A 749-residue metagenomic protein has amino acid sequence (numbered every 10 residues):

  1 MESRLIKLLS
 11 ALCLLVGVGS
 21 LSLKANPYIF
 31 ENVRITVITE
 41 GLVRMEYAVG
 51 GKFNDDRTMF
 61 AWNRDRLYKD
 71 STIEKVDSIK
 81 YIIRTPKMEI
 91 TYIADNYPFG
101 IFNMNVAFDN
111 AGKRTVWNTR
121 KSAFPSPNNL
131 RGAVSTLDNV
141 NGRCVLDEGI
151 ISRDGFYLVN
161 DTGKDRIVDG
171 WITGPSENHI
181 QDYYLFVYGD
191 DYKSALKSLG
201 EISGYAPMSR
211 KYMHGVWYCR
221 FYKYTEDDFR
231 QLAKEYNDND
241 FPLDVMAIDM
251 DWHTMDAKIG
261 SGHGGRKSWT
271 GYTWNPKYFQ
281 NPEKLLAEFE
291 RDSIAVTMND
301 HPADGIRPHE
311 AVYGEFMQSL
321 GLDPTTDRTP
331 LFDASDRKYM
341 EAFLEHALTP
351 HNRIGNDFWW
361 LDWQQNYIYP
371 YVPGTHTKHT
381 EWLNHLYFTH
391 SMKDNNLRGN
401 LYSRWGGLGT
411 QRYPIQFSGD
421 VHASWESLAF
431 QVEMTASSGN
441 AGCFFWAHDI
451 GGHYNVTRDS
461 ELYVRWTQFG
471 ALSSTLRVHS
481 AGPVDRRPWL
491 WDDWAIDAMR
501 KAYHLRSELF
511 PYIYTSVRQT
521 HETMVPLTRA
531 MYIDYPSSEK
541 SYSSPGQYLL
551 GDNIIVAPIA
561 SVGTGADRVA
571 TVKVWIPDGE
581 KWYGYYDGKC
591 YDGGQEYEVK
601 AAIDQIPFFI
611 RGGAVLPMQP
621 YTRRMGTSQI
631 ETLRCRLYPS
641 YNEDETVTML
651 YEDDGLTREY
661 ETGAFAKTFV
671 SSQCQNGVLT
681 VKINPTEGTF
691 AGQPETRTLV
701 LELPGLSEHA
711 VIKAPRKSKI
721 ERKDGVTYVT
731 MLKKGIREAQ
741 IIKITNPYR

Functional and structural regions predicted by a protein language model:
M1-N26: Bacterial Sec-dependent N-terminal signal peptides
I35, V43-Y47, I83-I90, I555-P558 (+1 more regions): Short, well-ordered beta-strand segments enriched in hydrophobic/aromatic residues
T39-S78: A low-complexity, Ser/Thr/Gly/Pro-enriched, surface-exposed linker/loop concept that marks segments flanking
R57-S71, L320-D323, Y583-I603, V711-L732: Solvent-exposed beta-strand/loop surfaces of large extracellular or lumenal domains
E74-M213, R220-F221, A233-D238, E598-T622 (+1 more regions): Catalytic and substrate-binding clefts that recognize carbohydrates or anionic sugar/phosphate headgroups
V116-N118, P242-M499, D534-P536: Aromatic- and carboxylate-enriched substrate-binding clefts and catalytic-loop regions of carbohydrate-active enzymes
T136-V140, A206-M213, C219-Q280: A conserved hydrophobic secondary-structure block that centers on an alpha-helix together with its immediately flanking
F388, K393, L408-Q416, F430-M434 (+2 more regions): Catalytic core of carbohydrate-active enzymes
